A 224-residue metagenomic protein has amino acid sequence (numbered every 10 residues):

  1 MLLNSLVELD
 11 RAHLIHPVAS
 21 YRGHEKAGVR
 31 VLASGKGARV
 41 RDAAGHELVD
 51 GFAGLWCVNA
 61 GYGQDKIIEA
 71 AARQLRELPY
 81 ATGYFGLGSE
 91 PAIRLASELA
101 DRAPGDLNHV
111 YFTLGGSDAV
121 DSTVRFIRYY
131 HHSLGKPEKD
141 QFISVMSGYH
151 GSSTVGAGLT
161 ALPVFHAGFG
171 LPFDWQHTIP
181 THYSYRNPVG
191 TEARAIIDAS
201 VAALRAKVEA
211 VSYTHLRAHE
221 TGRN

Functional and structural regions predicted by a protein language model:
M1-G35, G86, S200: Active-site-adjacent loop/helix segments that line or gate small-molecule/cofactor pockets in enzymes
H16, E77, S184-Y185: Active-site/binding-pocket entry motifs
V29-D50: Active-site and channel-lining beta-strand-loop segments that bind or position nucleotide-derived/phosphorylated
H46-L48, G54-G86, R94-L114: Glycine-rich phosphate-binding segment of PLP-dependent enzymes
F52-A53, F142: Short clusters of small/polar residues that mark proteolytic maturation junctions
S97-Y213: PLP-dependent aspartate aminotransferase-fold enzymes
H215, G222-N224: Single conserved hydrophobic/aromatic residue that forms the stacking wall/gate of nucleotide- or nucleobase-binding
